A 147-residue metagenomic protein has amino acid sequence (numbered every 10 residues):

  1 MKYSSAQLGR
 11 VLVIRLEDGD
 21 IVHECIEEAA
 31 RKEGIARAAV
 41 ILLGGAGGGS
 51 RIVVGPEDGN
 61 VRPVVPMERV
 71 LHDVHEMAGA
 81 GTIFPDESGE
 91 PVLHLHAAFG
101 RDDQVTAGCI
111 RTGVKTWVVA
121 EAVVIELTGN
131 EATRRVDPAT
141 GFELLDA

Functional and structural regions predicted by a protein language model:
M1-L93, A98-A147: N-terminal intrinsically disordered, cationic/polar leader segments that include organellar targeting peptides
